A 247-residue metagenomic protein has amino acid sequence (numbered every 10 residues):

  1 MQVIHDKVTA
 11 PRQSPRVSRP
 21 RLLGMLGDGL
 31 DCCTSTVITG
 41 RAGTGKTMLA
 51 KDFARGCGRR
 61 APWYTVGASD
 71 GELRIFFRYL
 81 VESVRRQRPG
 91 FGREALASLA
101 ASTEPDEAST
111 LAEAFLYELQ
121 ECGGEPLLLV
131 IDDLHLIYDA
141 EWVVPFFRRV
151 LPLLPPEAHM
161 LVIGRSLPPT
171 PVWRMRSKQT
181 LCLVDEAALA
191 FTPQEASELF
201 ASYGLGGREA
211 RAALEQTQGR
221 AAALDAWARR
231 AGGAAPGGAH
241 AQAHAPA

Functional and structural regions predicted by a protein language model:
M1-L26, E94-L99: Conserved adenine-nucleotide phosphate-binding loops and their immediately adjacent elements
I38: Hydrophobic anchor at the beta1->P-loop junction of P-loop NTPases
R41: P-loop (Walker A) phosphate-binding loop of NTP-binding proteins
T44, L49-P126, L136-Y138: Conserved phosphate-binding/catalytic loops and adjacent sensor/switch elements of nucleotide-binding enzymes, spanning
I75, E82, C182-L183, E198-A247: Amphipathic alpha-helical "lid/sensor" segments that cap RecA-like P-loop NTPase cores
L128-D132, A158-R165: Structural recognition of the conserved hydrophobic beta-strand(s) that form the central parallel beta-sheet of P-loop
S166-L183: Short regulatory helix/loop adjacent to the ATP-binding pocket of P-loop NTPases
C182-P193: Conserved AAA+ ATPase "SRH/arginine-finger" region at the nucleotide-binding site
